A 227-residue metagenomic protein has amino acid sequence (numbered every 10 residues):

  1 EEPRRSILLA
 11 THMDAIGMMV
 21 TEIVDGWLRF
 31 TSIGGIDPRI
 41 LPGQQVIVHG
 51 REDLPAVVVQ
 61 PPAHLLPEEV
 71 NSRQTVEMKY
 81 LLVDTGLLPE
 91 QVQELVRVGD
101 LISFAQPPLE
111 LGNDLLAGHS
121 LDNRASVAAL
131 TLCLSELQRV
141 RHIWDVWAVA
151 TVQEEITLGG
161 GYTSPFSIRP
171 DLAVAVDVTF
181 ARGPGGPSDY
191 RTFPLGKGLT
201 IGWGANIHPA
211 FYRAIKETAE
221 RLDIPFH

Functional and structural regions predicted by a protein language model:
E1-H227: N-terminal hydrophobic/helix-forming segments and targeting peptides
